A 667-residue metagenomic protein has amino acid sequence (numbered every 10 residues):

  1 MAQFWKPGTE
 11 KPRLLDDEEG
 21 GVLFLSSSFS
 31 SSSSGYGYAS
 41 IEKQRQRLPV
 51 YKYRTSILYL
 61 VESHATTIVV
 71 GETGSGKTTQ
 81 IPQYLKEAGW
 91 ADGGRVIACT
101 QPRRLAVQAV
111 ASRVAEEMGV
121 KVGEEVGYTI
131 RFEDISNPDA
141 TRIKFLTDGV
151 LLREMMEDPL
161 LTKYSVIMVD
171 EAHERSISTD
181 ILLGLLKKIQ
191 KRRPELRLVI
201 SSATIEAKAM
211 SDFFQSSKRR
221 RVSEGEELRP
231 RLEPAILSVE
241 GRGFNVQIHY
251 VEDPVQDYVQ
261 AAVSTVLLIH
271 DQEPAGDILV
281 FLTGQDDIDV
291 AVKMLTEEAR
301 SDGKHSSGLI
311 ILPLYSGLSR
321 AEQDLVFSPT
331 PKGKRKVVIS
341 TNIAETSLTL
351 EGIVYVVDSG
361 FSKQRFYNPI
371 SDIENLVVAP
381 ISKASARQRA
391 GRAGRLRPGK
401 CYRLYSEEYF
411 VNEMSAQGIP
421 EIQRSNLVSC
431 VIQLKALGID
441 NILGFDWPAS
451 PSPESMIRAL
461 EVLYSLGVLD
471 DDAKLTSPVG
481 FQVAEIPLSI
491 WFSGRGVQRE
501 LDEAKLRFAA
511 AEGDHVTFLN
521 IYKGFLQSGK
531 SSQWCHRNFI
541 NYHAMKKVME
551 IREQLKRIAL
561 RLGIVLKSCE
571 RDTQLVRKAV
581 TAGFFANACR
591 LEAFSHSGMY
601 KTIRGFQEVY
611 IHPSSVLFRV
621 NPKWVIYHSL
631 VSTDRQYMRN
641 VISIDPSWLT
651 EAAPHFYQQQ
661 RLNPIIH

Functional and structural regions predicted by a protein language model:
M1-I486, R537, H543-R552, K556-A582 (+5 more regions): P-loop NTPase motor module signature
D16-D17, N640-I642: Extended, well-ordered protein cores
Y258, Y637-M638: Short, charged, solvent-exposed linker or helix-capping segments at domain edges/interfaces that act as flexible hinges
Q364-R365, D514-H515, Y522: Mobile, glycine-enriched helix-loop/loop "lid" segments at the mouths of ligand-binding/catalytic clefts that gate
P487-E503, R507-F518: Leucine-rich, amphipathic alpha-helical/linker segments
G524-H543: N-terminal leader/propeptide and maturation segments of large enzyme subunits in energy/redox metabolism and hydrolases
K601-R604, V609-Y610: Terminal-proximal interaction/regulatory segments of ATP-powered molecular machines
S614-R635: Short, surface-exposed, low-complexity cationic segments
